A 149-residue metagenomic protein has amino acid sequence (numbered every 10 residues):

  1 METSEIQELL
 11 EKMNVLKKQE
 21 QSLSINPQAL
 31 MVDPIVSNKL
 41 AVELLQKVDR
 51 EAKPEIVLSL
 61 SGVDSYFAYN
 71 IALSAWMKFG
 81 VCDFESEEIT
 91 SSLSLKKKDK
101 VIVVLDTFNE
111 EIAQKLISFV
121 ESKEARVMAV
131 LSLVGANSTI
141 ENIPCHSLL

Functional and structural regions predicted by a protein language model:
M1-L149: PRPP-associated nucleotide enzymes
